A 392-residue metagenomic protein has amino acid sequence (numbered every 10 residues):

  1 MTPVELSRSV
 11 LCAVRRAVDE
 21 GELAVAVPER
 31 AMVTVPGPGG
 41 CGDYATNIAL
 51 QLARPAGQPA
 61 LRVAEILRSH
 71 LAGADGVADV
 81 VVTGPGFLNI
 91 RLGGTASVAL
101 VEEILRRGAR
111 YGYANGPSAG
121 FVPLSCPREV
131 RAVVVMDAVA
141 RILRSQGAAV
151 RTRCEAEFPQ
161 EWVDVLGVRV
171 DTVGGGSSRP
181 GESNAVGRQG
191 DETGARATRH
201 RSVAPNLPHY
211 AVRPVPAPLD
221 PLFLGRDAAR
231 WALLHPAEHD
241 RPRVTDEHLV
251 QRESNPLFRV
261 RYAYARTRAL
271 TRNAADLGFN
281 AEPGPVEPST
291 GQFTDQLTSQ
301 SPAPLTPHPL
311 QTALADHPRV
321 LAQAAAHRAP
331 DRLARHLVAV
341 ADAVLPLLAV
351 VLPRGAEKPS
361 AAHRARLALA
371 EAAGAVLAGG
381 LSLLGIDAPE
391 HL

Functional and structural regions predicted by a protein language model:
M1-L392: Non-catalytic interaction-recognition regions
